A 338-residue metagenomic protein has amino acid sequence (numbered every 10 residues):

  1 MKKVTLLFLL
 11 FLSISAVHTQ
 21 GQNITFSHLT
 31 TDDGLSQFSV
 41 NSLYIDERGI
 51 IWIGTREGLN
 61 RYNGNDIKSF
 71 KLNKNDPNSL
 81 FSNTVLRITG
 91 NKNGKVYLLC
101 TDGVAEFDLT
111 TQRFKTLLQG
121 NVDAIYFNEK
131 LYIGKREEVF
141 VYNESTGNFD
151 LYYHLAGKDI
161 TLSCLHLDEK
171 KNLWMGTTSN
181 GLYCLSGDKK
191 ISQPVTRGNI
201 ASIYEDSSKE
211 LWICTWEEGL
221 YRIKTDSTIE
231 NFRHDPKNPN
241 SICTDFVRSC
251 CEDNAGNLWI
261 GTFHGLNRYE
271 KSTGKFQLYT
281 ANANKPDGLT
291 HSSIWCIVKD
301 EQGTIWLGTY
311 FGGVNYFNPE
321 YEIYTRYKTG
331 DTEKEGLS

Functional and structural regions predicted by a protein language model:
M1-S338: Carboxylate-rich, polar loop motifs that coordinate divalent cations or form catalytic acidic clusters
